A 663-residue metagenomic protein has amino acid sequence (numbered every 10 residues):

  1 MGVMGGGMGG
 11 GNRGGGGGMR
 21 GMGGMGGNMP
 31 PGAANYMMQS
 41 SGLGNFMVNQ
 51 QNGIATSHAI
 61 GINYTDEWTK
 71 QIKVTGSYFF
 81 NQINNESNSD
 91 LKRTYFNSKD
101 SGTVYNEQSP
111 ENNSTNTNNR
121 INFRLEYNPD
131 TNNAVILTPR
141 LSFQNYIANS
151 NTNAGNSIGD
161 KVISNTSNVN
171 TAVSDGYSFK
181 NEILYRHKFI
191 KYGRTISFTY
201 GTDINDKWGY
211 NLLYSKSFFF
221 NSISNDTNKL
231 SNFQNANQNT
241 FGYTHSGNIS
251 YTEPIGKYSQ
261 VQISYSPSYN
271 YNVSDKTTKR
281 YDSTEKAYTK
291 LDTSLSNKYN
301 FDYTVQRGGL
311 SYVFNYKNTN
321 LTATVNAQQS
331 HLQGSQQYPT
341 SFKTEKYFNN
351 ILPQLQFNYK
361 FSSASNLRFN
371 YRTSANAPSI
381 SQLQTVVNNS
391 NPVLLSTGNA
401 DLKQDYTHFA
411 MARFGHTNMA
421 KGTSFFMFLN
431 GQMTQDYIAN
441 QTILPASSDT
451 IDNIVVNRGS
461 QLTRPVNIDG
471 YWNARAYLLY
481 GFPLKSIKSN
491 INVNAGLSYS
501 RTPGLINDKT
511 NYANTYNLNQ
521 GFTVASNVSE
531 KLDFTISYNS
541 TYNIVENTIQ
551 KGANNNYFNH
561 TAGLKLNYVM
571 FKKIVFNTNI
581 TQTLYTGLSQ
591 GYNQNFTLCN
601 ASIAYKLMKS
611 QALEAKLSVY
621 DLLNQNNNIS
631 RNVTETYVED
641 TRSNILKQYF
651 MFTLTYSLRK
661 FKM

Functional and structural regions predicted by a protein language model:
M1-N151, N170-G209, S250-N272, S311-V313 (+15 more regions): Membrane-proximal, glycine/serine-rich, low-complexity loop/turn segments characteristic of large bacterial
M37-M38, G44-A55, S87-F96, T103-N118 (+15 more regions): Extracellular/periplasm-exposed beta-strand and loop segments of Gram-negative cell-envelope proteins, dominated by
S77-F79, N118-Y146, N165-S335, T423 (+3 more regions): Face-selective signature of the C-terminal outer-membrane beta-barrel domain
I83-N85, Q144-Y146, N205-K207, N270-S274 (+8 more regions): Sequence/structural signature of outer-membrane beta-barrel proteins
I351-Q354: N-terminal "first-domain core" detector
G521-A525, S529-N539, N554-M663: Conserved C-terminal beta-signal and adjacent last beta-strands/turns of outer-membrane beta-barrel proteins
